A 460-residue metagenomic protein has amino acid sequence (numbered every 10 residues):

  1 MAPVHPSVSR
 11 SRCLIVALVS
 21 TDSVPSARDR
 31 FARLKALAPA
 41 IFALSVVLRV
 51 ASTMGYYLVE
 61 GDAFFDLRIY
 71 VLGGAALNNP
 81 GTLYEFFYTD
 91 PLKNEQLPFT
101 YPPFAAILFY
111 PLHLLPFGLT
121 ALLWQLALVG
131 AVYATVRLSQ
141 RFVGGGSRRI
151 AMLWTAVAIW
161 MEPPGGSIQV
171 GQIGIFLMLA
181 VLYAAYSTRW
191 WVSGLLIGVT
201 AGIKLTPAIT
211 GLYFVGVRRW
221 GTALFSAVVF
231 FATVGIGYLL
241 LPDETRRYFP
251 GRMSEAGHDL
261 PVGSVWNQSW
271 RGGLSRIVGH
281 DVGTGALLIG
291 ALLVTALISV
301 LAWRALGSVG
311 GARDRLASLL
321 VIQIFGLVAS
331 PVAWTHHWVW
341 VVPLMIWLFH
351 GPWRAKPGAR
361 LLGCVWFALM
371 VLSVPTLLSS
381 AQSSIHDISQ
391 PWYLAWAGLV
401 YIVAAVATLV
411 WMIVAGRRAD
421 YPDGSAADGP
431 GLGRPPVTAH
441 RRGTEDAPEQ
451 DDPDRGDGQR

Functional and structural regions predicted by a protein language model:
A2-V4, V8, V16-V19, V437 (+1 more regions): Acidic, Ala/Val/Gly-enriched low-complexity intrinsically disordered segments
P3-S7, M178, A185, P430 (+1 more regions): Intrinsically disordered, low-complexity polar segments enriched in Ser/Thr/Pro and acidic
I15-S193, V217-T335, I388, Y393-A397 (+2 more regions): Primarily membrane-embedded glycan-assembly and transfer machineries that use lipid-linked glycans
T53, F349-H440, E449-D452, D457-R460: Aromatic-enriched
L138-S147, S187, I203, W220 (+3 more regions): Hydrophobic/basic alpha-helical segments enriched in Actinobacteria
I197-F214, S330-W340: Transmembrane helices and adjacent periplasmic/lumenal helix-loop junctions of polyprenol-phosphate-dependent
L301-A302, V339-P352: Alpha-helical transmembrane segments in multipass membrane proteins, preferentially the mid-helix core
